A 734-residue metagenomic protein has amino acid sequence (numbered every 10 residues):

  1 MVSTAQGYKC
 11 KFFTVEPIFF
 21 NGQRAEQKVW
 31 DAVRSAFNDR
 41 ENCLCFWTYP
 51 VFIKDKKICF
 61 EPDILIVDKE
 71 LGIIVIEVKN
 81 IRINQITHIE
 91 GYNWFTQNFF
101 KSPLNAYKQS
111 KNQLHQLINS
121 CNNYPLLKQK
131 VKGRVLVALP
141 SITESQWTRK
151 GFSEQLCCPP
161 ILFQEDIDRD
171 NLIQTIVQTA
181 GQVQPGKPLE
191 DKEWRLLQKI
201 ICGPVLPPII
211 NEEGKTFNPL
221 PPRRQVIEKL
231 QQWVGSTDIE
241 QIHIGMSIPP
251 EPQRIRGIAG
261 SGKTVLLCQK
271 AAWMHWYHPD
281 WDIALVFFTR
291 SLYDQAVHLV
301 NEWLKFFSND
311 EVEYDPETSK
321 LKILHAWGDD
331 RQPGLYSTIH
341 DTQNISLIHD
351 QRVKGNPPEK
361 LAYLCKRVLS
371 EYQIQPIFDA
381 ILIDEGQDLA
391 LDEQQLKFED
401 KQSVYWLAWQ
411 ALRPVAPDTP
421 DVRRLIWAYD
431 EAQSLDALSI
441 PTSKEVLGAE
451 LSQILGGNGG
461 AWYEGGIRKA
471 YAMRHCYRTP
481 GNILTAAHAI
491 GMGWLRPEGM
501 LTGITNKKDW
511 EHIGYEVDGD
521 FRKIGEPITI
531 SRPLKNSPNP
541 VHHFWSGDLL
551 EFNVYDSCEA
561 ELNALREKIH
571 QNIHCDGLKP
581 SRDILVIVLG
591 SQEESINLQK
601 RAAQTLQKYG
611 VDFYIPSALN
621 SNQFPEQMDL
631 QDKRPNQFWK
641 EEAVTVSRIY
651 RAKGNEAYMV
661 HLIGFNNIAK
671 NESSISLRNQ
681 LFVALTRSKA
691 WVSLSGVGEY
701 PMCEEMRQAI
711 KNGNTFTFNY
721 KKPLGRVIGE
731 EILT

Functional and structural regions predicted by a protein language model:
M1-R224, E228: Intrinsically disordered, low-complexity Ser/Thr/Pro/Gly-rich regulatory segments
E41-N42, K69-I73, T96, Q129-V135 (+7 more regions): Short glycine-/polar-rich loops that comprise or flank the Walker A/P-loop and associated switch/sensor motifs
W47, V75, V135-V137, L285 (+4 more regions): Structural beta-sheet core signal
D68-L71, E77-K111, K130-K132, T143 (+5 more regions): Conserved P-loop NTPase-based nucleic-acid remodeling module centered on helicase motor cores
L71, N80-I83, S141-E144, R290-Y293 (+8 more regions): Conserved nucleotide-binding/hydrolysis micro-motifs of P-loop NTPases
K108-Q109, H115-K130, Y277, F306 (+3 more regions): Arginine/glycine-rich "motif VI" loop of SF2 helicases in the C-terminal RecA-like domain
P219-S236, E240-I258, V265-C476, P480-E498 (+1 more regions): Alpha-helical nucleic-acid-binding subdomain of P-loop helicases immediately C-terminal to the Walker A/P-loop
T442-T485, M492, E498-K507, F521-R522 (+3 more regions): Core RecA-like ATPase module of SF1/SF2 helicases and allied nucleic-acid translocases
